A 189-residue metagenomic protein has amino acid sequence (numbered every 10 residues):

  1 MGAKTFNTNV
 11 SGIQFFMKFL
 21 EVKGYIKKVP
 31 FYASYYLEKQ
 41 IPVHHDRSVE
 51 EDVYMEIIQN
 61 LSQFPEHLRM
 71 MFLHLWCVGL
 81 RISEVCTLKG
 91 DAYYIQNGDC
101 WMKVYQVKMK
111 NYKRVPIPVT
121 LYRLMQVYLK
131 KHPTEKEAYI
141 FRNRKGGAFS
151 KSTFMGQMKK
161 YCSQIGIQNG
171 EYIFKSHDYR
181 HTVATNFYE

Functional and structural regions predicted by a protein language model:
M1-V22, I117, M158: Non-catalytic DNA-binding core/recognition domains of DNA-processing enzymes
G12-M17, H74-L75, L80, V85 (+4 more regions): Short, structured motif recognition centered on aromatic/hydrophobic residues
K23-G24, A92-N97, K131-K136, Q164-G170: Secondary-structure transition/capping motifs at alpha-helix termini and the adjoining loop/turn into the next element
Y25-I58, K103-K110, R142-A148: Flexible interdomain linker/hinge and immediately adjacent N-terminus of the catalytic tyrosine-recombinase domain
V43, S48, D52-I82, R180: Basic, Lys/Arg- and aromatic-enriched nucleic-acid-binding interface segment
V78, L88-Q126: Conserved tyrosine-mediated DNA breakage-rejoining catalytic core shared by Y-recombinases
K108-Q126, A138-K159: C-terminal catalytic core of Y-nucleophile DNA break-rejoin enzymes
M155-E189: Short, basic (Lys/Arg/His-rich) helix/loop patches that form interaction surfaces in the mid-to-C-terminal regions
